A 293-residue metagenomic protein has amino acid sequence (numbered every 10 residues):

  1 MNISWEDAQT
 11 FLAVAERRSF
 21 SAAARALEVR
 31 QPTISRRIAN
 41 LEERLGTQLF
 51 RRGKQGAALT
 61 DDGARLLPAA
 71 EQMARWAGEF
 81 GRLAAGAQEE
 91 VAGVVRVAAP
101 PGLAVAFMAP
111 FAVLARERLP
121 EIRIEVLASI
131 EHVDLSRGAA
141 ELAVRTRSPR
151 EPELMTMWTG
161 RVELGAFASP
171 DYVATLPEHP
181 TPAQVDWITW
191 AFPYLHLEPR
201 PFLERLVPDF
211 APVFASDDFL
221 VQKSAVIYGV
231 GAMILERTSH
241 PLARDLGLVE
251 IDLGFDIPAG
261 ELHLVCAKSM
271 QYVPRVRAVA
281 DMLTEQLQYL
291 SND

Functional and structural regions predicted by a protein language model:
A13-E28: Short helix-boundary/capping micro-motifs
R25-A26, E43, A64: Alpha-helical residues within the helix-turn-helix
R30, R37-N40, F111: Residues within the DNA-recognition helix of helix-turn-helix
E42-D61: A short LG(V/I)-centered, amphipathic sequence patch enriched for acidic residue(s) preceding the LG motif
R44-L45, L66-Q88: Alpha-helical linker/hinge and terminal dimerization helices associated with HTH transcriptional regulators
G93-P152: Central regulatory/effector-binding core of bacterial HTH transcription factors
R137, P149-L262, Q288-D293: C-terminal regulatory
L262-Y272: A bilobed periplasmic-binding-protein/Venus flytrap-type ligand-binding module shared by bacterial periplasmic
